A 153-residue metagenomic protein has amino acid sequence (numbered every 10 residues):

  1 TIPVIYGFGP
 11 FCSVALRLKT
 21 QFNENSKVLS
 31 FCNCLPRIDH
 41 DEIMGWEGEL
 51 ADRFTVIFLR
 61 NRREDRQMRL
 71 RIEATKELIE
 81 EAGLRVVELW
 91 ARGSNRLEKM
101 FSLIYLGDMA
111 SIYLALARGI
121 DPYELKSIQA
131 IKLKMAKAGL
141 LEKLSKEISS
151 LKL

Functional and structural regions predicted by a protein language model:
T1-L153: A SIS-like phosphosugar-recognition module
